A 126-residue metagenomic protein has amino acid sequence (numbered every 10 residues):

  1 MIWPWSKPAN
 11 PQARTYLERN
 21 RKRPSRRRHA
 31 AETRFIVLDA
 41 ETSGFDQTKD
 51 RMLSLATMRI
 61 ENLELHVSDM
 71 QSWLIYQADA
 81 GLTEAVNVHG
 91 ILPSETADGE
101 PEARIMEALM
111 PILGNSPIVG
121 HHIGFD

Functional and structural regions predicted by a protein language model:
M1-K7: Polybasic, Ser/Thr-rich amphipathic helices
P4, Q12-F125: Conserved non-catalytic scaffold segment of RNase H-like nuclease domains
